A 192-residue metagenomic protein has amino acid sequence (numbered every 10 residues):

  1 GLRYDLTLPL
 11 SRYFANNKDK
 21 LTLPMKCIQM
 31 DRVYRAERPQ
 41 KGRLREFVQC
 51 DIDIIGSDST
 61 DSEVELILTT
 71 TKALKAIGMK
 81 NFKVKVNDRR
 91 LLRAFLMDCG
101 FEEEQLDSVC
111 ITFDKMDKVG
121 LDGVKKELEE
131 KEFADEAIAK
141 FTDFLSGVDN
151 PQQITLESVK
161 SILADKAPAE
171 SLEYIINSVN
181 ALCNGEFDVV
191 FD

Functional and structural regions predicted by a protein language model:
G1, G100-K126: Acidic, His- and aromatic-enriched active-site or binding-groove loops in soluble protein domains that engage sugars
D5-K80, V124-D192: Positively charged, Gly/Ser-enriched RNA/tRNA-binding surfaces
L44-C50, V86-A94: Short, conserved phosphate-binding/catalytic loop or strand-edge motifs used in phosphoryl-/nucleotidyl-transfer
T71-K75, L91-D98: Hydrophobic mid-domain F-helix/FG-region of cytochrome P450s
N81-R90, V109, V189-D192: Short, surface-exposed recognition loops or helix-turn segments adjacent to catalytic cores
K85, C99-E102, D117, E130-A134 (+1 more regions): Intrinsic-disorder-associated interaction segments
